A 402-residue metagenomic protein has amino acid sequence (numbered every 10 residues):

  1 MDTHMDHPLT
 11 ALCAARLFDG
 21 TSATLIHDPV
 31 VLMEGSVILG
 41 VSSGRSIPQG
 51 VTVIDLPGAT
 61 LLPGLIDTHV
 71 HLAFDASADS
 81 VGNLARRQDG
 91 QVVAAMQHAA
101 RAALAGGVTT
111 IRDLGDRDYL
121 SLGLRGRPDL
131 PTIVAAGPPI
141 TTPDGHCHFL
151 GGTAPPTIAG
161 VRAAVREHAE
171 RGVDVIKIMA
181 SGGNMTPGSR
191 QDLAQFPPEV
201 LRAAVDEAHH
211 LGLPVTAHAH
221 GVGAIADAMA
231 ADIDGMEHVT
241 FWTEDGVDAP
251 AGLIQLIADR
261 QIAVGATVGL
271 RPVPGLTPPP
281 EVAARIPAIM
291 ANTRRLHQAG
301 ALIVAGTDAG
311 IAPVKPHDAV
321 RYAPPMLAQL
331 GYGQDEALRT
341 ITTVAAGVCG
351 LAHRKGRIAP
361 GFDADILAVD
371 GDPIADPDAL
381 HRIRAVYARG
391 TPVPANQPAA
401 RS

Functional and structural regions predicted by a protein language model:
M1-P48, L61, G371-D376, T391-P392: N-terminal metal-binding scaffold of metallo-dependent hydrolase/deaminase domains
G35, I341-T343, G347, P360-S402: C-terminal cap of metal-dependent C-N hydrolases
A59-R127, H146: Metal-associated gating/positioning segment near the N- to mid-region
P63-V81, P131-G152, L201-D206: N-terminal small/glycine-rich loop or linker at the start of catalytic domains across soluble metabolic enzymes
V81-A94, H146-A163, P214-T216: Active-site mouth loops of central-metabolism enzymes
A95-S121, L130-T141, V173-T186, L213-P214 (+3 more regions): Divalent metal-dependent hydrolysis catalytic cores, especially in the metallo-beta-lactamase
G160-V239, T243-V264, P280-I303, H353: Histidine/acidic residue-rich metal-binding segments in metalloenzymes
I286-V369: His/Asp/Glu-enriched, well-ordered alpha-helical/loop segment that forms or immediately abuts the divalent-metal
